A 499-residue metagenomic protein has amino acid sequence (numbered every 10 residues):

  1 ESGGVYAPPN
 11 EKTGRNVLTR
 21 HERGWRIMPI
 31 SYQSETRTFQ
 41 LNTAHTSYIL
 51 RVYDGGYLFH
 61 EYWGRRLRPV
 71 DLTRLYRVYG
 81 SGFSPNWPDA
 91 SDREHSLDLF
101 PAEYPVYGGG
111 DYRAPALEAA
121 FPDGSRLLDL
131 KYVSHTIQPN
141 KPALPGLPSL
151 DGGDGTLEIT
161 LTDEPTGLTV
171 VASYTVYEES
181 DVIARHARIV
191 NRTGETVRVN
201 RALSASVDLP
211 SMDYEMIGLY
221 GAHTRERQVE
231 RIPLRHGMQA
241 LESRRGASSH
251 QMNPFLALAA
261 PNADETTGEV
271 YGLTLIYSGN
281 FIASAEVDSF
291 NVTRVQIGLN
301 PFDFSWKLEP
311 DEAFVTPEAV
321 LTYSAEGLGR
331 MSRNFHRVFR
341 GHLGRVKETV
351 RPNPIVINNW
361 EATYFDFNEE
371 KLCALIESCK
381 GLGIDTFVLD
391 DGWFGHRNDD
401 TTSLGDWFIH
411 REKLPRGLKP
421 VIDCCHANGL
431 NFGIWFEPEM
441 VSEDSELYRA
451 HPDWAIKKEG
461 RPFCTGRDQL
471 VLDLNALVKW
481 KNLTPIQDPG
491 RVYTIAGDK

Functional and structural regions predicted by a protein language model:
G4-P9: Intrinsically disordered, low-complexity segments enriched in serine/proline and basic residues
E11-I27: Short, Lys/Arg-enriched N-terminal segments with co-localized hydrophobic residues within the first ~10-30 amino acids
Y32, R37-Q40, A44, L58-E286 (+1 more regions): Polysaccharide-binding surfaces and accessory modules of carbohydrate-active proteins
E118, L127-Y132, W306-A325: Short Pro-Gly-centered flexible turn/kink motifs
I183, R198, V315, L382-G383 (+1 more regions): Short loop/turn motifs at secondary-structure junctions
N291-N300: Short, structured beta-strand/loop micro-motifs enriched in basic residues and often containing a Trp
T322-P354: Terminal connector regions
E348-K499: Aromatic-lined carbohydrate-binding/catalytic grooves of carbohydrate-active enzymes
